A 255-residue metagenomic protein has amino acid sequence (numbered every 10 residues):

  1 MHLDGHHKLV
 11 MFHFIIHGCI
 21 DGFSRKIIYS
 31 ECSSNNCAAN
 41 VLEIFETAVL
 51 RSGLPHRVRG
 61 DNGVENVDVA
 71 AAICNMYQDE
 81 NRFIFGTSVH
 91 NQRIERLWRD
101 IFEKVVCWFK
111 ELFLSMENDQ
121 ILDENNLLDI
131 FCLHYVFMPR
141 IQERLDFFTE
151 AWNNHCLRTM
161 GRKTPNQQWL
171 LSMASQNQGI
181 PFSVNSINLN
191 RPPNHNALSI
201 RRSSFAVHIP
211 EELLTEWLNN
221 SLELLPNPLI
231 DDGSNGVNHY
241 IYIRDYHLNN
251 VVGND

Functional and structural regions predicted by a protein language model:
M1-P165, P210-L214, L222-D255: RNase H-like DDE/DDD metal-dependent nuclease/strand-transfer catalytic core used by mobile genetic elements
F23, C37, G179, I187-P192 (+3 more regions): Intrinsic disorder/low-complexity detector
W108-F109, N177-P181: Internal, charge-rich low-complexity segments
Q168-L171: Polar, surface-exposed loop/tail segments that function as active-site lids or cofactor/substrate-recognition elements
P181-N219, E223: Polybasic, proline/glycine-rich intrinsically disordered low-complexity segments
